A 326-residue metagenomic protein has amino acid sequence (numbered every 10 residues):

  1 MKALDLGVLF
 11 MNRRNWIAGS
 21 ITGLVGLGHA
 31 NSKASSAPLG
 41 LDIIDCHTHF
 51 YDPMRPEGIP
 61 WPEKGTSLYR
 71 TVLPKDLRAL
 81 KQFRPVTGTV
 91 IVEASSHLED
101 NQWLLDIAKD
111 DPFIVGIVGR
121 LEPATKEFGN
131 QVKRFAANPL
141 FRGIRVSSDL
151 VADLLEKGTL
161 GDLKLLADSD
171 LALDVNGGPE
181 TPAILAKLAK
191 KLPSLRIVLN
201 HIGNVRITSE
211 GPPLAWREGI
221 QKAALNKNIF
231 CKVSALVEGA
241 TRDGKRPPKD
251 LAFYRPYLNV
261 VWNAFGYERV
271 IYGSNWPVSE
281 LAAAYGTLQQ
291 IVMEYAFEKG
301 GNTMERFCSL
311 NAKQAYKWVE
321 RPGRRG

Functional and structural regions predicted by a protein language model:
A3-L6, R13-G28, S35-C46, S67-G88 (+3 more regions): Mid-to-C-terminal alpha-helical segments outside catalytic/metal-binding sites
S35-S169, V175, P179, A223 (+1 more regions): Mid-domain alpha/beta scaffold segments of enzyme catalytic cores
T48, A94, I202, N275-W276: Active-site metal-binding loops of divalent metal-dependent hydrolases
M54-I59, Q102, N130-Q131, E210-P212 (+3 more regions): Short aromatic-enriched loop/helix-cap "lid" or pocket-rim segments at secondary-structure transitions that line
T66-R70, D100, L155, P212 (+6 more regions): Residue-level preference for long, well-ordered alpha-helices that form the structural scaffold of enzyme catalytic
S96-H97, A124-T125, L150-L154, V205-T208 (+2 more regions): Short, small-residue-enriched loops and turns at beta-alpha junctions that line or gate enzyme active sites
D110-F113, P139, K191-R196, N226-K227 (+2 more regions): Short helix-capping segments at alpha-helix termini
D153-I271, Q314, E320-R325: Catalytic pocket-lining loop regions of alpha/beta-barrel enzymes, especially the amidohydrolase/enolase/GH5 lineages
